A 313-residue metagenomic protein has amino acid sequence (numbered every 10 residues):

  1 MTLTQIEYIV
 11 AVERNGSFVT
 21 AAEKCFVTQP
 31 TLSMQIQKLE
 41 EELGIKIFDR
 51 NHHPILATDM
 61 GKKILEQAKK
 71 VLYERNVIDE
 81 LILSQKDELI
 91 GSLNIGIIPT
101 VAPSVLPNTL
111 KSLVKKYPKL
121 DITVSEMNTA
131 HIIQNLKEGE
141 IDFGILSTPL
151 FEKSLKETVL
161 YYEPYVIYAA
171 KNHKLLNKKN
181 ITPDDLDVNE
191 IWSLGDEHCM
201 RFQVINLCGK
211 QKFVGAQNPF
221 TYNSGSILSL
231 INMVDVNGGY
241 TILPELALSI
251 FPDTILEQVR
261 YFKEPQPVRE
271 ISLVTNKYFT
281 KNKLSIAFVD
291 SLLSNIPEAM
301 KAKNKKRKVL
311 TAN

Functional and structural regions predicted by a protein language model:
V10-T28: Short helix-boundary/capping micro-motifs
F18-A21, P30, Q37, I133 (+1 more regions): Residues within helix-turn-helix
E40-D59: A short LG(V/I)-centered, amphipathic sequence patch enriched for acidic residue(s) preceding the LG motif
K86, I90-K153, S224-S226: Central regulatory/effector-binding core of bacterial HTH transcription factors
V105, Q258-K301: A late-sequence structural motif
K153-V159, E163, K178, G225-K277: Beta-alpha-beta core module
L155-Y165, A169-I191: Flexible hinge/capping segments at coil-to-helix
E190-K212, K281-D290, I296-R307: Secondary-structure junction motif
